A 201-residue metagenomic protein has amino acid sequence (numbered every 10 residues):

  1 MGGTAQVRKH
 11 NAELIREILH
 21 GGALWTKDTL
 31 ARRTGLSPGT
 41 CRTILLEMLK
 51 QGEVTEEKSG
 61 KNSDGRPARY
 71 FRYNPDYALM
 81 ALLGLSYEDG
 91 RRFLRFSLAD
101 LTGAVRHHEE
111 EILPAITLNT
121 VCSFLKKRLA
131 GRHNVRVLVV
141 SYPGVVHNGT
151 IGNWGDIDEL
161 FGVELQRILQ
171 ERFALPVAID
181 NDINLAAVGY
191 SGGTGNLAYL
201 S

Functional and structural regions predicted by a protein language model:
M1-K27, A31-R32: Extreme N-terminal segment that seeds HTH/winged-HTH DNA-binding domains in transcriptional regulators
I18, I44-M48, E164, I168-R172: Alpha-helical structural signal in soluble globular domains
L19, L30, C41-V54: Basic amphipathic alpha-helical segments that dock to polyanions
E56-M80, V177-Y199: Conserved phosphate-binding catalytic cores of ATP/NTP-utilizing and phosphoryl-transfer enzymes
G65-H107, A198-S201: Gly/Thr-rich phosphate-binding beta-strand-loop-beta motif of the actin/hexokinase/Hsp70
V105-E110, P114-K126, H133-N196: Glycine-rich phosphate-binding loop and adjoining helix at the ATP-binding site of ATP-dependent phosphoryl-transfer
